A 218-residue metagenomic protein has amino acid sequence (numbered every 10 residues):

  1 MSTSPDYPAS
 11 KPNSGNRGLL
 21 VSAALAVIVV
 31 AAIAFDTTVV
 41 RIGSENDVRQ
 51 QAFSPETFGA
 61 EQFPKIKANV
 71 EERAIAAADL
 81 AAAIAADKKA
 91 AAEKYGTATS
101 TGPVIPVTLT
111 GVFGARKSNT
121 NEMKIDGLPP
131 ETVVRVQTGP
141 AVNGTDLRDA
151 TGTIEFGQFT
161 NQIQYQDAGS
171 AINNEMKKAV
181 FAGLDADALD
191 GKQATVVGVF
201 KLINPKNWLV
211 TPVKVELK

Functional and structural regions predicted by a protein language model:
S2-K218: OB-fold and OB-like single-stranded nucleic-acid-recognition modules and their adjacent interaction interfaces
